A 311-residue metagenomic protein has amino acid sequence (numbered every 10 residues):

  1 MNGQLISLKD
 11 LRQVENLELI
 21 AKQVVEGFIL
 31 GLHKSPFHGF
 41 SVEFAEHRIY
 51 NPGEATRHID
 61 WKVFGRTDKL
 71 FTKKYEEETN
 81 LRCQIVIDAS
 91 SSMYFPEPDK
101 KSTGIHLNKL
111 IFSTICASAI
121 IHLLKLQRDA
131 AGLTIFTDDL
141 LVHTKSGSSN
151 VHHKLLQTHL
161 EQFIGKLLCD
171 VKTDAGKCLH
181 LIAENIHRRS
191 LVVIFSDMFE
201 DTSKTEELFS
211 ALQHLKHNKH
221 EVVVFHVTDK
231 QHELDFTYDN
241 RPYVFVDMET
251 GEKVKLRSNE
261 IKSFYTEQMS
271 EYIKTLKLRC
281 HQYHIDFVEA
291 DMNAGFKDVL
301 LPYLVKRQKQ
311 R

Functional and structural regions predicted by a protein language model:
M1-P36, F40-E46, A55, E184-R189 (+1 more regions): Von Willebrand factor type A / integrin I
M1-S148, L191, F195-S196, S203 (+2 more regions): An amphipathic, basic-hydrophobic helix/alpha-beta surface used to engage anionic, phosphate-rich ligands or surfaces
K100-I105, K166, L256, E260: Short coil/turn segments at secondary-structure junctions
I111, C169-G176, E267-S270: Conserved phosphate-coordination/catalytic loops
I115, A119, T173-H180, K274 (+1 more regions): Short, contiguous clusters of charged residues that form electrostatic/catalytic patches at enzyme active sites, used
H143-L160, H281, V305: Short, electropositive alpha-helical surface patch
H152-S190, T202-S203, E233: Von Willebrand factor
